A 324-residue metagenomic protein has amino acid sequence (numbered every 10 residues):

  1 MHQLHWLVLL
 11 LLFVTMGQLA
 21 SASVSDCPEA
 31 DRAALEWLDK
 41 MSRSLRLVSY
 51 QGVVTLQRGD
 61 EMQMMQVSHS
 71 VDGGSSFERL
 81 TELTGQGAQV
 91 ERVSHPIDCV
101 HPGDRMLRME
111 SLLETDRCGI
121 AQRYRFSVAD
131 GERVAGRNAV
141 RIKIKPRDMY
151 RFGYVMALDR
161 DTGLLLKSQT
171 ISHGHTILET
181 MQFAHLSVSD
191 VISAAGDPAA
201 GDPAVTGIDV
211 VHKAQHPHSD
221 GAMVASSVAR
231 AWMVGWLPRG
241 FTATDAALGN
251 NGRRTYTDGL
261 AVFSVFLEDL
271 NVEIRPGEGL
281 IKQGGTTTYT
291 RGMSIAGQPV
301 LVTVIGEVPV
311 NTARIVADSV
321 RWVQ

Functional and structural regions predicted by a protein language model:
H2-L4, L10, G17-S76, A121 (+2 more regions): N-terminal leader/targeting segments and the immediate start of mature chains
S23-G103, Y124-V155, R160, L164-T170: N-terminal mature ectodomain segment of secretory-pathway/periplasmic proteins
D31-S44, Q51-V53, A194-N251, A317-V320: N-terminal "mature-domain start" segment
T55-G59, L83-Q86, R147-D148, S172-G174 (+3 more regions): Short, flexible beta-strand-to-coil junctions
D98-T115: Acidic/charged, solvent-exposed loop-and-adjacent secondary-structure segments enriched in E/D, K/R, S/T, and G/P
R108, A121-R123: Signal peptide-directed extracytoplasmic domains
R108, D209-G297, E307-N311: Short, solvent-exposed recognition patches
A135-V205, L280-I281: Gly/Pro-enriched, hydrophobic low-complexity segments that function as extracytoplasmic propeptides/linkers
